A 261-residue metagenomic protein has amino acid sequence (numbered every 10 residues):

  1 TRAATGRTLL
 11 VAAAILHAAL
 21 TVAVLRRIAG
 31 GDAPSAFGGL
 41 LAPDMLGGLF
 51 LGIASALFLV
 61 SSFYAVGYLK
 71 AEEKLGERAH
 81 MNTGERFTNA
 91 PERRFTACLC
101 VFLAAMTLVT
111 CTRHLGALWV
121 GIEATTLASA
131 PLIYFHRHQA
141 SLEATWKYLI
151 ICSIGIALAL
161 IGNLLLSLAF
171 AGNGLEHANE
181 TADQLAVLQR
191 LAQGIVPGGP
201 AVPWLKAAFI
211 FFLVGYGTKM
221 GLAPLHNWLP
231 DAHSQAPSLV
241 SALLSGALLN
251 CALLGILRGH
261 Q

Functional and structural regions predicted by a protein language model:
T1-A33: N-terminal transmembrane signal-anchor/hairpin module of polytopic inner-membrane proteins
R2, R27-G31, R113, H136-R137 (+1 more regions): Short helix-capping/hinge motifs at transmembrane helix termini and TM-loop junctions
R2-A4, H136-L142, N173-L175, P230-V240: Juxtamembrane helix-boundary/capping and inter-helix hinge elements in multi-pass membrane proteins
R2-T5, A36-L46, F87-R94, T112 (+2 more regions): Membrane-interfacial loop-to-transmembrane-helix junctions in polytopic alpha-helical membrane proteins
A12-H17, M45-A157, P237, G246-A247 (+1 more regions): Internal transmembrane alpha-helices of multipass membrane proteins
V22, A104-L108, P131, L164-L165 (+2 more regions): Alpha-helical transmembrane segments of multipass membrane proteins
A29-L40, E73-F87, A124, L158-H226 (+2 more regions): Juxtamembrane/interfacial segments at transmembrane-helix boundaries in multi-pass membrane proteins
